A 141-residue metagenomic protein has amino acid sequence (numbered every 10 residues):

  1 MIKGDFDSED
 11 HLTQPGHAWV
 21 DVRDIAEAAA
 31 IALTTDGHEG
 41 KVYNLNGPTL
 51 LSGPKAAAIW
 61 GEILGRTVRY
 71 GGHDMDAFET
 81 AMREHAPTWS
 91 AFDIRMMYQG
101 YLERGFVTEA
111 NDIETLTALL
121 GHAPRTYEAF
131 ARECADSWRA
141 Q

Functional and structural regions predicted by a protein language model:
M1-R69, H73, T80-H85, G100: Oxidoreductase cofactor-interface core, primarily capturing Rossmann-like NAD(P)-dependent enzymes
D76-Q141: A hydrophobic C-terminal alpha-helical subdomain
